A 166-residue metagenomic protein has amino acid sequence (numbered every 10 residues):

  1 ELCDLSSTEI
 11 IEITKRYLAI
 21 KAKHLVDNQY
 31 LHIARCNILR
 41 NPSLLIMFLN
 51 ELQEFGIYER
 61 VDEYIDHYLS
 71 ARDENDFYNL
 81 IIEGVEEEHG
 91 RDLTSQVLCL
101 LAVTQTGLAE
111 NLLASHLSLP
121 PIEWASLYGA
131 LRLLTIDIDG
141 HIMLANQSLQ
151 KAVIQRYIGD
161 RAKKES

Functional and structural regions predicted by a protein language model:
L2-Q29, M47, A71-I82, R156: Conserved small helical "lid"/interfacial subdomain of P-loop NTPases
S6-E9, G56, L117, V153: Activation segment
I20, E51-F55, H116, R156: Active-site catalytic microenvironments for nucleophilic, acid-base chemistry
K21-L25, E59-D62, E87-E88, I158-E165: Short, polar/flexible loop-turn hinges at active-site or ligand-entry regions and domain interfaces
H24, N28, L49, V85-E88 (+2 more regions): Short, surface-exposed loop/strand segments
H24-E74, S95-L108, I136-S148: Amphipathic alpha-helical "lid/sensor" segments that cap RecA-like P-loop NTPase cores
T94, T106-S166: C-terminal leucine-rich, beta-strand-based interaction scaffolds used for sensing/assembly
